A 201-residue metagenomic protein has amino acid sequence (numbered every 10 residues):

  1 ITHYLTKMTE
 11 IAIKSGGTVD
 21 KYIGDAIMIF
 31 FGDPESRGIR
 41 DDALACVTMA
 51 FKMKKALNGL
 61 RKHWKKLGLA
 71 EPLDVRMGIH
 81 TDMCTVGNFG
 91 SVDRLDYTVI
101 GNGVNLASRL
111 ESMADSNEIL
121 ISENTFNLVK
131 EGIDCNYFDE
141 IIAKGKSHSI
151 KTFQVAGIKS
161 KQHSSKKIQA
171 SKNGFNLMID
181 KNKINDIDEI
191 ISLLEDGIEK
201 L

Functional and structural regions predicted by a protein language model:
I1-S15, K52: Active-site-proximal alpha-helical element of nucleotidyl cyclase-like catalytic domains and analogous helices
T2-T6, A107, I191, E195-I198: Short amphipathic alpha-helical segments
Y4, I23, I39-D42, M49 (+3 more regions): Helical mechanochemical/support elements of P-loop NTPase systems and associated helical scaffolds
M8, G24, M53, I79 (+3 more regions): Residue-level signature of catalytic and energy-coupling elements of molecular machines, predominantly ATP/GTP-dependent
I11-A45, G59-N102, N127-G132, I150-K151: Catalytic core of nucleotidyl cyclases, primarily class III adenylyl/guanylyl cyclases
A12, L57-W64, E111-N117, I133 (+2 more regions): Conserved NTP-handling cores and scaffolds of large molecular machines
D74, S116-L201: Intrinsically disordered, glycine/charged-rich C-terminal tails and inter-domain linkers that flank nucleotidyl cyclase
H80-T81, F89, N102-E123: Catalytic/regulatory signature loops of cyclic-dinucleotide turnover enzymes and related class III nucleotidyl cyclases
